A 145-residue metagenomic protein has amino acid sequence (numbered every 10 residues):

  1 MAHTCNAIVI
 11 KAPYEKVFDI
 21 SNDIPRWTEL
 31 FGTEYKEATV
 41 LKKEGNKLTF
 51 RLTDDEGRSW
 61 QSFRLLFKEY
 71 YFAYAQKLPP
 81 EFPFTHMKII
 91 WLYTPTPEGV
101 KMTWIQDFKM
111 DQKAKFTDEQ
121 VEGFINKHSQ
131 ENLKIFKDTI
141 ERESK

Functional and structural regions predicted by a protein language model:
M1, R142-K145: Short, Lys/Arg-enriched, disordered terminal segments
M1-G45: Hydrophobic ligand-binding cavity/cleft-lining segments
A2-C5, G57-S62, F84-I90: Short, surface-exposed coil-to-beta transition loops
K11, L41, R51-T53, A75-K77 (+3 more regions): A structural detector for beta-sheet-dominated domains
K11-E15, K43, L65-Y70, L92-K101: A short, structured loop/turn motif at beta-sheet edges
P25-E29, E37-P83, E131-E143: Glycine-rich portal/gate segments that line the openings of hydrophobic small-molecule binding cavities
L78-E131, D138: Beta-strand/loop substructures that line and gate deep hydrophobic ligand-binding cavities in soluble
